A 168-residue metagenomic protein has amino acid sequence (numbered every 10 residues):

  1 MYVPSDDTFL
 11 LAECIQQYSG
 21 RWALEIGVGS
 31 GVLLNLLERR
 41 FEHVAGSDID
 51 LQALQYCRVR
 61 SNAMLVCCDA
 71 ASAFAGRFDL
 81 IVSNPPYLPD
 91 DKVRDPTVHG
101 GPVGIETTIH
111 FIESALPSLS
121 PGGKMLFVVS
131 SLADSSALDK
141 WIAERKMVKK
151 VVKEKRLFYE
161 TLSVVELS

Functional and structural regions predicted by a protein language model:
P4-S83, P89-D90: Conserved SAM/SAH cofactor-binding pocket of Class I
C14, L36, D95, S114 (+1 more regions): Rossmann-fold NAD(P)-dependent oxidoreductase module
R40, T97-G101, A143-E144: Glycine-rich, phosphate-binding/catalytic loops in enzymes
S61-N62, V165-L167: Short low-complexity, flexible loop/linker segments enriched in glycine and/or proline with clustered acidic
F78, V93-D95, L138, L162: Short aromatic-enriched loop/helix-cap "lid" or pocket-rim segments at secondary-structure transitions that line
P85-H110: Mobile active-site "lid"/loop adjacent to the S-adenosyl-L-methionine
T107-E166: Conserved Class I SAM-dependent methyltransferase catalytic core
